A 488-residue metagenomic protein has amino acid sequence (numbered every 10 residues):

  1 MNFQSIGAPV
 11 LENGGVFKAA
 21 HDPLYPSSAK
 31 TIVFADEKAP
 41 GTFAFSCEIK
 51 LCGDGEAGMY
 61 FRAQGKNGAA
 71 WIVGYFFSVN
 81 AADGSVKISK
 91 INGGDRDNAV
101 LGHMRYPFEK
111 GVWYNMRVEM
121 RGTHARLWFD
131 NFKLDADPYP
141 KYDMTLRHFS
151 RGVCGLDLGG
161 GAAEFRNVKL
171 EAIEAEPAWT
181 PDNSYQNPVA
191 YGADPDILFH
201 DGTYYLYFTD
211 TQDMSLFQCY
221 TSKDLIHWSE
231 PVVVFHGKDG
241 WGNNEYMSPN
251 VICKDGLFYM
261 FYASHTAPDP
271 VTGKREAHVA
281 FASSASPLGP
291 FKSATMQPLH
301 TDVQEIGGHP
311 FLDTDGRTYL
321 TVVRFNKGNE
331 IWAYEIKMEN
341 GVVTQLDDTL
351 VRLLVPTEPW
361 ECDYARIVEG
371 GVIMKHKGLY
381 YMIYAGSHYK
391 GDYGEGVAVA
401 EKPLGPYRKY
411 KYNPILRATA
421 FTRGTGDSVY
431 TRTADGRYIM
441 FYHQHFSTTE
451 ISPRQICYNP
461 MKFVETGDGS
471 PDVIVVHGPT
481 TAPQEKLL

Functional and structural regions predicted by a protein language model:
M1-A29: Extracellular glycan-recognition surfaces and repeat-rich motifs
M1-P9, W128, P138, E171-I306 (+4 more regions): Beta-rich carbohydrate-recognition and catalytic domains
L24-N92: Secretory/extracellular carbohydrate-interaction modules and structurally similar beta-sandwich "look-alikes"
F45-C47, G111-R121, A125-F129, G308: Short tryptophan-centered beta-strand motifs in secreted/extracellular beta-sheet-rich domains of glycan-recognition
F61-I72, F132-K133, K337, G341 (+2 more regions): Short edge-strand/loop segments of extracellular domains
G93-N115: Short, aromatic/His-centered strand-loop micro-motif at the edge of beta-sheets
V118, F132, V168-L170, M461: Extracellular beta-strand elements of beta-rich domains used for carbohydrate recognition/degradation or cell-matrix
D137-N167: Flexible glycan-contacting loops in extracellular carbohydrate-active proteins
